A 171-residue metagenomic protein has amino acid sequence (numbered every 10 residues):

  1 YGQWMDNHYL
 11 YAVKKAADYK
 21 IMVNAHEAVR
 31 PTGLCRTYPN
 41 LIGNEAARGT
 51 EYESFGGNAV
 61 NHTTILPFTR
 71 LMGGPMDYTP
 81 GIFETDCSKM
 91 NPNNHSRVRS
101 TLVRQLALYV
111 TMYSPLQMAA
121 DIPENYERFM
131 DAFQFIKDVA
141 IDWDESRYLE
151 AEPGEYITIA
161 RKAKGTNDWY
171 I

Functional and structural regions predicted by a protein language model:
Y1-R99: Aromatic- and carboxylate-enriched substrate-binding clefts and catalytic-loop regions of carbohydrate-active enzymes
D6, T101-Q105, E127-M130, G154 (+1 more regions): Alpha-helix initiation and capping sites
L10, M76, Q105-Y109, G154: Feature representing long, continuous alpha-helical segments
D18, M112-Y113, K164-N167: Short, well-ordered loop/turn elements at secondary-structure boundaries
V23, T111, I171: Conserved, mostly hydrophobic/aromatic
S100, L149, A160-R161: Residues embedded in well-ordered secondary-structure elements
V103, A107-L149: Catalytic cores of secreted or luminal carbohydrate-active enzymes
P153-I171: Carbohydrate-binding surface patches
